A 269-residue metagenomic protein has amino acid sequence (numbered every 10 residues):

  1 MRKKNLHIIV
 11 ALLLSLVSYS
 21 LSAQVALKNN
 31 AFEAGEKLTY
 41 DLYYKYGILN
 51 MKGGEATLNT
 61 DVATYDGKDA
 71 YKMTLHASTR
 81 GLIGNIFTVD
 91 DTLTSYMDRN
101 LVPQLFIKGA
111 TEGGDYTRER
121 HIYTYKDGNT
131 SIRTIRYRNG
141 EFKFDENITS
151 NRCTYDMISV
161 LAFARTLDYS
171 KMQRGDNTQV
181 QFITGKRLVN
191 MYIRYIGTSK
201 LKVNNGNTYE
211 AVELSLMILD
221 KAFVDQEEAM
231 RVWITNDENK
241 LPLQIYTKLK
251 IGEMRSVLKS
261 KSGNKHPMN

Functional and structural regions predicted by a protein language model:
M1-R2, F106, S131: Intrinsically disordered, low-complexity sequence elements enriched in Ser/Thr/Gly/Pro
M1-V10: Bacterial N-terminal signal peptides that target proteins for export
K4-N5, L21-L27: N-terminal secretory targeting signals
I9-Y19: Bacterial N-terminal signal peptides
Q24-Y125, Y169-N269: Acidic, serine/threonine-rich low-complexity disordered tracts
H121-A162: Hydrophobic, well-structured mid-protein blocks that either form specific transmembrane helices
A164-L167: Alpha-helix boundary/capping residues
